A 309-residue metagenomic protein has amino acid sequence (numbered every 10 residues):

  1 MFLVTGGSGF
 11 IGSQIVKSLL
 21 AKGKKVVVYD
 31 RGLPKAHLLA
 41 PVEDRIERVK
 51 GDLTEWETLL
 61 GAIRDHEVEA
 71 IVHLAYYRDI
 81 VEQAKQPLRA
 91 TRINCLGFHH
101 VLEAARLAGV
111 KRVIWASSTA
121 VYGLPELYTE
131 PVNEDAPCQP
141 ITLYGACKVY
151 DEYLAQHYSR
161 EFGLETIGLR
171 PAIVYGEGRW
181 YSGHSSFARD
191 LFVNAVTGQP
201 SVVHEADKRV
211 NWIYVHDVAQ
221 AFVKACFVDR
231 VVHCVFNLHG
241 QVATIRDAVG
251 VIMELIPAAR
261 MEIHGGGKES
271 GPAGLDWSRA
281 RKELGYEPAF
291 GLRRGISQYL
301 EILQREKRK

Functional and structural regions predicted by a protein language model:
F2-K22: N-terminal Rossmann NAD(P)H-binding glycine-rich loop of SDR-like oxidoreductase domains
L53-I93: NAD(P)H-binding glycine-rich loop region in Rossmannoid oxidoreductase-like domains and their noncatalytic homologs
Q83, P137, I167-W180, D190-I213 (+1 more regions): A conserved pocket-lining segment of Rossmann-fold NAD(P)-dependent short-chain dehydrogenase/reductase
L96-L143: Conserved Rossmann-fold NAD(P)-dependent oxidoreductase catalytic core, especially the SDR/UDP-sugar
S117-S118, E152-E177: Conserved beta-loop-beta element that borders a ligand/cofactor-binding pocket
L143, C147-Y150: Active-site helix of classical SDR
V149, F162, V174-R189, Q199 (+2 more regions): Glycine/proline-rich active-site loop of Rossmann-fold NAD(P)-dependent oxidoreductases
Q199, H204-D207, N211-K309: C-terminal substrate-binding subdomain of Rossmann-fold SDR/epimerase-dehydratase oxidoreductases
